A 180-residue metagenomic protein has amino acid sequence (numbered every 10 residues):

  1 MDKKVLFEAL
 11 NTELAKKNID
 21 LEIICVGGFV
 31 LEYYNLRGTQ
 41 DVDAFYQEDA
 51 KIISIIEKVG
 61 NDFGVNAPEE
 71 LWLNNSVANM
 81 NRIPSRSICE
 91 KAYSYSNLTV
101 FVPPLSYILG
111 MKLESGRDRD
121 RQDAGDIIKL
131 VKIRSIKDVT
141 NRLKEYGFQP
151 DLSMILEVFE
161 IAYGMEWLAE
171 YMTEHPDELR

Functional and structural regions predicted by a protein language model:
M1-R180: Compositionally biased terminal segments of proteins
